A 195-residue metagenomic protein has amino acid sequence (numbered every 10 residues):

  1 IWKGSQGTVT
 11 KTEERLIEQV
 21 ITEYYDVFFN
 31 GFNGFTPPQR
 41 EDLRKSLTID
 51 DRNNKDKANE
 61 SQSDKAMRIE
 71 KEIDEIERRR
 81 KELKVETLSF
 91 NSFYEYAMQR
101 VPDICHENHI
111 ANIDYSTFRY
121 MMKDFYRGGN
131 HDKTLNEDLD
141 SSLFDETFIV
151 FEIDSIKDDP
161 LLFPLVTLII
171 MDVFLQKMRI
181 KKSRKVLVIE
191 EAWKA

Functional and structural regions predicted by a protein language model:
I1-A195: P-loop NTPase motor domains
